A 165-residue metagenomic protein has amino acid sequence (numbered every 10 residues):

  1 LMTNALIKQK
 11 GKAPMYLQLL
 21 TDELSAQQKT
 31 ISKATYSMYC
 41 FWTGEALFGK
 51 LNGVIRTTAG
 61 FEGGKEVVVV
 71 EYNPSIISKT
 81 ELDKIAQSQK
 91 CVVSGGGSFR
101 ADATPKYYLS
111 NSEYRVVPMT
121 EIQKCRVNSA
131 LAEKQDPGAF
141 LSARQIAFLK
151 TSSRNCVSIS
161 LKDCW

Functional and structural regions predicted by a protein language model:
L1-W165: Flexible coil/turn and secondary-structure edge motifs
